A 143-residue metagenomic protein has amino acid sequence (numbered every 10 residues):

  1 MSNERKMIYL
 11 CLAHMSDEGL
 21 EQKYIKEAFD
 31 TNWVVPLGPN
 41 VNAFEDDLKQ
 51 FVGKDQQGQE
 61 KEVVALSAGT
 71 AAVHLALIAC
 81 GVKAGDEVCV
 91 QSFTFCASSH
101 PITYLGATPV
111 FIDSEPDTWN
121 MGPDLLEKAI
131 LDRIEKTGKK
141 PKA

Functional and structural regions predicted by a protein language model:
M1-A79, K83, L105, E127 (+2 more regions): Conserved PLP-binding active-site segment in aminotransferase class I/II-type PLP enzymes
I78, V82-A143: PLP-dependent aminotransferase-like
